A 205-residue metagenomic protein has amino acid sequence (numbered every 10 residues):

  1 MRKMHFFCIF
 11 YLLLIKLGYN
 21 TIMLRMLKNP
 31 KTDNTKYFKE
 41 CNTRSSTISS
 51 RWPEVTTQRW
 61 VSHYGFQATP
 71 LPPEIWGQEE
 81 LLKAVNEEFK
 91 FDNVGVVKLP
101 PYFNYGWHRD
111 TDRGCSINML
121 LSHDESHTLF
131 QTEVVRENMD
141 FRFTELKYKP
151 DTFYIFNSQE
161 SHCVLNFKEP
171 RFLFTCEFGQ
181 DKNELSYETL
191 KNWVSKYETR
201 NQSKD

Functional and structural regions predicted by a protein language model:
M1-M4, I9: N-terminal amphipathic/hydrophobic targeting modules at extreme N-termini, encompassing cleavable Sec/SRP-type signal
I15-F89, V96: Non-heme Fe(II)/2-oxoglutarate
I75, Y102, E125, H162 (+1 more regions): Residues that cap or initiate secondary-structure elements
W76-Q78, E88, L129-T132, L185-T189: Short, charged, solvent-exposed linker or helix-capping segments at domain edges/interfaces that act as flexible hinges
F89-N157: Catalytic core of non-heme Fe(II) oxygenases with the double-stranded beta-helix
E133-D205: Catalytic core of Fe(II)/2-oxoglutarate
